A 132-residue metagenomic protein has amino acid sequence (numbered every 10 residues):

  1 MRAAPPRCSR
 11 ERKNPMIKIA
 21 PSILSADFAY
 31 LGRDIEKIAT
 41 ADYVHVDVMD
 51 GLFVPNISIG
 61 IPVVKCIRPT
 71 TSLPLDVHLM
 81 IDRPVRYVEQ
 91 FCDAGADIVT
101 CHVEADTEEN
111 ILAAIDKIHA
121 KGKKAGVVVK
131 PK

Functional and structural regions predicted by a protein language model:
M1-A3, A94: N-terminal cationic amphipathic segment used for targeting or macromolecule association
A3-P15: Short, Lys/Arg-enriched N-terminal segments with co-localized hydrophobic residues within the first ~10-30 amino acids
M16-T100, A105-L112, A120-K123: Conserved N-terminal beta1-alpha1 strand-loop-helix module at the mouth
V128-K132: Histidine/lysine/aspartate-rich catalytic loop segments that bind and position anionic ligands
